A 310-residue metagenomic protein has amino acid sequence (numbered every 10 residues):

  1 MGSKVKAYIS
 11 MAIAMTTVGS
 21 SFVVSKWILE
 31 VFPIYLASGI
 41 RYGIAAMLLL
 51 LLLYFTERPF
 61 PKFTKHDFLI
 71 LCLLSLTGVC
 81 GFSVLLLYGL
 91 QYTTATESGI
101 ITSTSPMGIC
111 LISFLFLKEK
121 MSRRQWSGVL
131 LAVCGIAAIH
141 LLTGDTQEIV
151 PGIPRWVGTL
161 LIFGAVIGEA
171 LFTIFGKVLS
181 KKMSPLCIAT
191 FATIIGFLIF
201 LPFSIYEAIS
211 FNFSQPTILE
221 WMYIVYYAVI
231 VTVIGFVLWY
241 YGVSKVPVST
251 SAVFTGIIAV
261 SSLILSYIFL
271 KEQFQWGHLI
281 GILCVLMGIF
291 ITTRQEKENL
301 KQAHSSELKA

Functional and structural regions predicted by a protein language model:
M1-A12, T104-I167, G277, I282-A310: Juxtamembrane helix-loop boundary signature in multi-pass membrane transporters
M11, S38-I40, V79, S83 (+3 more regions): Helix-helix packing/entry segments at the starts of transmembrane helices
T16-M47, T94, L171-I195, F213: Juxtamembrane helix-loop-helix junctions in multi-pass membrane proteins
T17, S21-F22, L50-T102, A138 (+1 more regions): Specific transmembrane alpha-helical segments of multi-pass solute transporters/efflux pumps, especially DMT/EamA
G19, V23, S75-C80, V84 (+8 more regions): Hydrophobic/small/kink-forming positions within alpha-helical transmembrane segments of polytopic membrane proteins
S20, V24-W27, V31, A46-F63 (+5 more regions): Membrane-interface helix-cap regions at the ends of transmembrane helices in multi-pass membrane proteins
L36-M47, T77, L86-V129, I136 (+1 more regions): Specific alpha-helical transmembrane segments that line the substrate/conduction pathway and gating interfaces
L49, I109-L111, L115, E148-A208 (+2 more regions): Transmembrane alpha-helical segments that form core, pore/gating elements of small-molecule transporters/exporters
